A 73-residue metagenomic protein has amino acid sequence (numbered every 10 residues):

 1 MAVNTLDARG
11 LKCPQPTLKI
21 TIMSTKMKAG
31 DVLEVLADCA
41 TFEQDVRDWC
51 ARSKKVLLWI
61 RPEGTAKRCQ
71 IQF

Functional and structural regions predicted by a protein language model:
M1-F73: Domain-level signature for proteins that mediate thiol-based redox and metal-cofactor handling
